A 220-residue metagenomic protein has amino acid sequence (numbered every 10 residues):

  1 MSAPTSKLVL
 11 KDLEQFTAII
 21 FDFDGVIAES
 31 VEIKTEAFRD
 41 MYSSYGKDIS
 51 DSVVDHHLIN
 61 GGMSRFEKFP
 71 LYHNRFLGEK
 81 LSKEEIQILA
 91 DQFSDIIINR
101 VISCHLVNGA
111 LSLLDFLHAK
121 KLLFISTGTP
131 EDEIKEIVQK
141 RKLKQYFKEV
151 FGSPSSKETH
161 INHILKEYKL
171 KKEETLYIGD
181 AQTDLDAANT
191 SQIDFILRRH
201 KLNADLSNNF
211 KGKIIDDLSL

Functional and structural regions predicted by a protein language model:
M1-F16, D115, E131, I137-L220: Asp-based, Mg2+/Mn2+-dependent phosphohydrolase catalytic module
A3-D55: Active-site neighborhood of HAD-like aspartate-dependent phosphohydrolases
P4, H73-G109: Metal-dependent phosphoesterase signature
L8-L10, Q15, D95-I125, E131 (+2 more regions): Short, acidic loop-to-helix structural element flanking the phosphoryl-transfer center in phosphate-processing enzymes
I33, S64, H105-G109, T129-P130 (+3 more regions): Short beta->alpha linker loops
T35, R39, G62-P70, A90 (+3 more regions): An amphipathic alpha-helix signature
M41-S43, S64-L81: Helix-loop "lid/cap" segments that line or gate small-molecule binding pockets
S44-D48, L77-L81, K142-Y146, Y168-L170: Short helix-capping segments at alpha-helix termini
